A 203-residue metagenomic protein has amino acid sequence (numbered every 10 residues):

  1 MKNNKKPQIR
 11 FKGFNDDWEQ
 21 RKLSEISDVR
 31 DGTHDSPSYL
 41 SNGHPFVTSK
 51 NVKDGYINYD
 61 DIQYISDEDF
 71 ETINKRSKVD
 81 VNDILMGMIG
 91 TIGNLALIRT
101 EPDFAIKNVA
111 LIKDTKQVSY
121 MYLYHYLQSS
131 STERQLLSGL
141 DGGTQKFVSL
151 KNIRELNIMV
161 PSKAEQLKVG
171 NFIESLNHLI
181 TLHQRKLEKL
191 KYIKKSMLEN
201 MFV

Functional and structural regions predicted by a protein language model:
M1-E19, L156, A164-V203: Amphipathic alpha-helical segments with low aromatic content
N3-P7, M88, D103-A110, D141-A164: A short glycine-rich beta-alpha junction/loop motif
K12-T33: Non-catalytic DNA-recognition/assembly elements of restriction-modification systems
S24-S27, S36-D69: DNA target-recognition patches
I26, D80, I112, R154-M159 (+2 more regions): C-terminal accessory/regulatory regions appended to core domains
T33-H34, I73: Short, solvent-exposed loop/turn positions at domain surfaces that link secondary-structure elements or cap domain
T48-S49, Y59-D60, Y64-S130: A short beta-sheet element
H125-G143: Charged, low-complexity intrinsically disordered regulatory segments in eukaryotic signaling
